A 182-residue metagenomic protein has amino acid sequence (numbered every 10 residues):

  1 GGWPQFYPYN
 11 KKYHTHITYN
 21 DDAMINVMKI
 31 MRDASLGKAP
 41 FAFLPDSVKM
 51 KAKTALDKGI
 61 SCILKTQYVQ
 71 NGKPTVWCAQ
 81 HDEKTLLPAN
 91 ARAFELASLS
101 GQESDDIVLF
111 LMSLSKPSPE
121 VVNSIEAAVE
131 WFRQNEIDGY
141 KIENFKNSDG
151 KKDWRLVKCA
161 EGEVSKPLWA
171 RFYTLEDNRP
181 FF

Functional and structural regions predicted by a protein language model:
G1-G2, A52-G72, S124-K141: Long, well-ordered core segments of solenoidal/helical folds
W3, V27, M31, I60-I63 (+2 more regions): Short, structured motif recognition centered on aromatic/hydrophobic residues
K11-M24, N90-S104, L114-P117: Solvent-exposed loop and edge beta-strand segments that line ligand/cofactor-binding and catalytic clefts
I17, D33-L36, C62-K65, S113-K116 (+2 more regions): Positions within ordered alpha-helical repeat solenoids
T18, D22-I25, K29-I30, L36-P40 (+2 more regions): Solenoidal tandem-repeat scaffolds enriched in leucines and small polar residues
S35-D57, L114-E126: Structural helix-adjacent loops and short alpha-helical linkers that scaffold large soluble proteins
V69, K73, E130-F182: CBM-like carbohydrate-recognition segments
K73-E95, Y173: Flexible internal linker/loop segments at domain or repeat junctions
